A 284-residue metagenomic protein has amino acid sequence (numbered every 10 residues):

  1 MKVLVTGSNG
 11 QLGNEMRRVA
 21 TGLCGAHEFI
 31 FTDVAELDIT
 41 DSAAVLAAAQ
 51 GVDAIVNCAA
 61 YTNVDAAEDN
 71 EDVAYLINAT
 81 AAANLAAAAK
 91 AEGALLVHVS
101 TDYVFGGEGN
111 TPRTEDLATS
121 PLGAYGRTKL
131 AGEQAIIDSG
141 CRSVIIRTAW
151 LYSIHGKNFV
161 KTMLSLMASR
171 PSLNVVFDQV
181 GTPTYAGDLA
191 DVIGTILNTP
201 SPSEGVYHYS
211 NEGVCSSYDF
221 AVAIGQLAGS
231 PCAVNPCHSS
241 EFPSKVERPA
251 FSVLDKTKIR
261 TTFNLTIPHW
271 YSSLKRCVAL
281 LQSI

Functional and structural regions predicted by a protein language model:
V3-T21: N-terminal Rossmann NAD(P)H-binding glycine-rich loop of SDR-like oxidoreductase domains
T6, T32, I55-A59, L96-T101 (+2 more regions): SDR active-site strand-loop-helix element
F31, I39-I77, A88: NAD(P)H-binding glycine-rich loop region in Rossmannoid oxidoreductase-like domains and their noncatalytic homologs
L76, A81-N84, V104-I146, L151: Catalytic helix-loop patch of NAD(P)-dependent Rossmann-fold dehydrogenases
Q134-G181, G187-D188, G194: NAD(P)-dependent short-chain dehydrogenase/reductase
I154, Q179-A190, Y209-Q226, R276: Substrate-binding strand-loop-helix patch in Rossmann-like NAD(P)-dependent oxidoreductase/epimerase domains
T199-K245: Mid/C-terminal beta-alpha module of Rossmann-like enzyme folds, strongest in SDR-family dehydrogenases/epimerases
S216-Y218, V222, H238-C277, L281-I284: Conserved C-terminal active-site "lid" loop/helix of NAD(P)H-dependent oxidoreductases that clamps the redox cofactor
